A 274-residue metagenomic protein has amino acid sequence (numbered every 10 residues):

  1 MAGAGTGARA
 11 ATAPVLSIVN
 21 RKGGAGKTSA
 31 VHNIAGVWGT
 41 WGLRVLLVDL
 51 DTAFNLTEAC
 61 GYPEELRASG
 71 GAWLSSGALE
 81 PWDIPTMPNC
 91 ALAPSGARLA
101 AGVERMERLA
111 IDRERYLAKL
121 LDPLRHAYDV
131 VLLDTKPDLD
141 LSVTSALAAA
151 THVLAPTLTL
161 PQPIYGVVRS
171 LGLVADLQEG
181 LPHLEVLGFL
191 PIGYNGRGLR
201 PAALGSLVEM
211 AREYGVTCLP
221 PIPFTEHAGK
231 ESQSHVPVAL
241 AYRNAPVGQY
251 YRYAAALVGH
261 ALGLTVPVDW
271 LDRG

Functional and structural regions predicted by a protein language model:
M1-G274: P-loop NTP-binding core
